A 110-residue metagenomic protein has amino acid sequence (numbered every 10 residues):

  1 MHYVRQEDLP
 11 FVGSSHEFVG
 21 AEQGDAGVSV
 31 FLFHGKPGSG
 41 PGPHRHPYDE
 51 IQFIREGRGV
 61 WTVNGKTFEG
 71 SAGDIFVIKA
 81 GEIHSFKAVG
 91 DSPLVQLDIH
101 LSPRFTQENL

Functional and structural regions predicted by a protein language model:
M1-V28, N109-L110: A short, N-terminal "cap"/entry segment at the start of jelly-roll beta-barrel domains of the cupin/DSBH fold
S15, V30-H46: Conserved short histidine dyad/triad with adjacent acidic residue
G20-E22, G40-H46, K87-V89, E108-N109: Short histidine-centered beta-strand/loop micro-motifs that create catalytic or ligand/metal-coordination sites
F33, V63, I75-V77, L97 (+1 more regions): Anionic, Ser/Thr-rich low-complexity intrinsically disordered regions
H34-G35, H46-W61: Short, conserved beta-strand element in jelly-roll/cupin
R58-V60, T67, I83, P93: Structural motif
K66-G81: Short acidic-glycine-tyrosine-enriched beta hairpin
A80-T106: Ligand-binding loop in jelly-roll beta-barrel domains
